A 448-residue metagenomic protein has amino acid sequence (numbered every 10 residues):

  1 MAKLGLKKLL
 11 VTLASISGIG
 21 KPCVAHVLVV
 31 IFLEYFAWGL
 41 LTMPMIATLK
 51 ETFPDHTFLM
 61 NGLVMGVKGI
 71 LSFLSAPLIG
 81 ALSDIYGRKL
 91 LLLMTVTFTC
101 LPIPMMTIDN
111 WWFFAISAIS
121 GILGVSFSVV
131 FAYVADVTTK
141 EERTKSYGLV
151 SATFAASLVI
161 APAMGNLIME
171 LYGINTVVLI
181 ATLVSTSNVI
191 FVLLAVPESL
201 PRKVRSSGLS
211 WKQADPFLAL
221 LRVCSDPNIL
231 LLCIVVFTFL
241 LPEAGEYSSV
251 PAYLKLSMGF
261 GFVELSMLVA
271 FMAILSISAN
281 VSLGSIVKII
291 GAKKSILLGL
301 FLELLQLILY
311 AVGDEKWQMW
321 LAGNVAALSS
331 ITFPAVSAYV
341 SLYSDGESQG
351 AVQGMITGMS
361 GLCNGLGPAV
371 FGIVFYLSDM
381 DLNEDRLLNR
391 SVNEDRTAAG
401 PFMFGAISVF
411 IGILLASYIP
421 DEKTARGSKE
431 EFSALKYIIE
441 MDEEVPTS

Functional and structural regions predicted by a protein language model:
A2-K21, P197-C233, L256, F432-E444: Juxtamembrane intracellular "pre-TM" segments in multi-pass secondary transporters
F32, P102, W112-V125, W317-I331: Hydrophobic core of transmembrane alpha-helices in multi-pass small-molecule transporters, especially MFS/SLC-type
P44-F58, S248-L265: Short amphipathic helix-loop junctions that connect adjacent transmembrane helices in Major Facilitator Superfamily/SLC
M45, V125-T138, I331-D345: Intracellular juxtamembrane helix-capping segments at the cytosolic ends of symmetry-related transmembrane helices
L74-I108: Conserved MFS/SLC helix-loop-helix module at the cytosolic interface between two early adjacent transmembrane helices
S75-G87, A279-A292, F375: Helix-to-loop junctions at the C-terminal end of transmembrane segments in multipass secondary transporters
L90-P104, T182, K294-L309: Structural signature of the two symmetry-related core transmembrane helices
I116-A155: Cytoplasmic helix-loop-helix junction between adjacent transmembrane helices in 12-TM secondary transporters
